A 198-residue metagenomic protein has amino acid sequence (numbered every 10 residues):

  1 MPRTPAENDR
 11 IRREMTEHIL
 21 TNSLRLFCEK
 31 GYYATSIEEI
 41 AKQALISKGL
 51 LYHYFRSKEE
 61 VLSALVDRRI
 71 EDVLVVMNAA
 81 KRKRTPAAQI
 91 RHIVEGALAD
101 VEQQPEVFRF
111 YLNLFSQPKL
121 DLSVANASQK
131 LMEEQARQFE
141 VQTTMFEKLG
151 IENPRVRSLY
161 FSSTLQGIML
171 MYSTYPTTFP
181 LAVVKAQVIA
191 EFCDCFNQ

Functional and structural regions predicted by a protein language model:
M1-E14: N-terminal intrinsically disordered/low-complexity leader segments
R12-L24, I40, V61, L65-R69 (+2 more regions): Generic hydrophobic, amphipathic alpha-helix propensity
M15, K58, L65, R69-V73 (+4 more regions): Hydrophobic/aromatic residues within well-ordered alpha-helical segments
H18, L26-E60, A64: Helix-turn-helix
A64, R68, N78-E106, K148 (+3 more regions): Hydrophobic alpha-helical connector segments
L74, N78, D121-L149, R155-L159 (+1 more regions): Amphipathic alpha-helical packing segments from all-alpha helical-bundle domains
G96-E140, T174: Short secondary-structure transition hinges
D100-Q103, N113, L120, S158-L181 (+1 more regions): Amphipathic C-terminal alpha-helical segment
